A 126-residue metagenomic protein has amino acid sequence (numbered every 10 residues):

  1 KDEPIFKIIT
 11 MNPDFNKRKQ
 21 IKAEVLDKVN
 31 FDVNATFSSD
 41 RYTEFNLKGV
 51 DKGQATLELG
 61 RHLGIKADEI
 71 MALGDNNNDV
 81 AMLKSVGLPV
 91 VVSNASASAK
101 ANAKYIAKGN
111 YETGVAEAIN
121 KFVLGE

Functional and structural regions predicted by a protein language model:
K1-L73: Conserved acidic, metal-coordinating active-site core of Asp-based, Mg2+-dependent phosphoryl-transfer enzymes
E44-E126: Mg2+-dependent phosphoryl-transfer enzymes with acidic/Ser/Thr/Gly-rich catalytic loops
